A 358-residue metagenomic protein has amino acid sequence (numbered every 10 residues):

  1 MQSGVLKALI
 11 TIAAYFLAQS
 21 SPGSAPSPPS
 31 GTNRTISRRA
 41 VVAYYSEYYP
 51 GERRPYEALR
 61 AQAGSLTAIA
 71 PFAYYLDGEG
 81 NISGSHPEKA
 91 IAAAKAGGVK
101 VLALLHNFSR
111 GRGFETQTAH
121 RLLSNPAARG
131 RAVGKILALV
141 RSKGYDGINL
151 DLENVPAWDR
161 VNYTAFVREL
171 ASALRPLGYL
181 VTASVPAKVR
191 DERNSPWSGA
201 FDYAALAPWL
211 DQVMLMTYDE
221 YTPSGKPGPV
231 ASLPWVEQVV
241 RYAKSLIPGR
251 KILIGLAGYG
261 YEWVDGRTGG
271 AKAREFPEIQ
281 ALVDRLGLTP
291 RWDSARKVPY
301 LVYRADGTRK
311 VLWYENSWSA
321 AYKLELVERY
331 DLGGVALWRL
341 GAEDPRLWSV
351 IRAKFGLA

Functional and structural regions predicted by a protein language model:
P28-K135: Glycan-recognition patch characteristic of GH18 chitinases/ENGases and related GlcNAc/peptidoglycan-binding proteins
S37-R39, S65-T67, G97-V101, G144-D146 (+4 more regions): Short, well-ordered coil/turn segments that N-cap beta-strands
Y45-E47, A73, A103-N107, L152-N154 (+4 more regions): A cross-domain feature marking catalytic cores of carbohydrate-active enzymes and several ubiquitous metabolic/repair
Y48-A63, P126-R141, S195-A204, E315-E328: Short, acidic/polar
I69, L150, V213, I254 (+2 more regions): Conserved, mostly hydrophobic/aromatic
G78-S85, A157-L286: Substrate-binding surface in catalytic domains of secreted glycosidases
R110-A119, L256-E325, F355-L357: Glycan-binding loop/region signatures in secreted carbohydrate-active enzymes
A320-A358: Acidic/aromatic/glycine-rich contiguous surface patches that form carbohydrate-binding/processing clefts and analogous
